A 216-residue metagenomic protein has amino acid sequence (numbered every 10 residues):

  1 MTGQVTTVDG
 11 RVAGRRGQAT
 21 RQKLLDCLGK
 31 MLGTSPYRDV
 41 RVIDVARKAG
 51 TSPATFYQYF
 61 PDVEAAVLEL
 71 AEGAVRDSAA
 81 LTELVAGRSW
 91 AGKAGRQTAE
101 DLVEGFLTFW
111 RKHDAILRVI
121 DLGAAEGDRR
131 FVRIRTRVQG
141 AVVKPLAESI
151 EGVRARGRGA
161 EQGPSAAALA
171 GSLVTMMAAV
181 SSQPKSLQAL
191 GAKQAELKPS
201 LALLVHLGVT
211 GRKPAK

Functional and structural regions predicted by a protein language model:
M1-V8, P214-K216: Actinobacteria-biased recognition of intrinsically disordered, low-complexity terminal regions
R16-L28, V45, L70-T82, L146: Generic hydrophobic, amphipathic alpha-helix propensity
K23, C27, M31-A65, E69: Helix-turn-helix
C27-M31, F109, P145, M176: Short amphipathic alpha-helical elements of helix-turn-helix/winged-helix folds
L32, A66-A74, I120, A124: Alpha-helical DNA-contacting segments of helix-turn-helix folds
A65, E69, E83-K112, A166-L173 (+1 more regions): Hydrophobic alpha-helical connector segments
R76-T82, T108-K112, V119-L122, R129-A155 (+3 more regions): Amphipathic alpha-helical packing segments from all-alpha helical-bundle domains
R118-D121, V132, V153-A202, R212-K216: Hydrophobic/aromatic-rich alpha-helical bundle segments in the mid-to-C-terminal region
